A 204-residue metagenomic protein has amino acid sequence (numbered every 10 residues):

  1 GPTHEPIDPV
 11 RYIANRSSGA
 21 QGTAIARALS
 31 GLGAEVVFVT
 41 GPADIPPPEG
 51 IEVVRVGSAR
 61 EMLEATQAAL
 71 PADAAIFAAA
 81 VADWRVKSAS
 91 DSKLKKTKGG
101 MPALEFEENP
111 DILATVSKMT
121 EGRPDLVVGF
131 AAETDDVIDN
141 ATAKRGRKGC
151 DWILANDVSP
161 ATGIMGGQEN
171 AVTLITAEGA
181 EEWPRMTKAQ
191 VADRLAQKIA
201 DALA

Functional and structural regions predicted by a protein language model:
G1-S58: Glycine-rich phosphate/diphosphate-binding loop of Rossmann-like nucleotide-binding domains
P2, G41-D44, A80-A82, A132-D135 (+1 more regions): Short, ordered loop/turn segments at secondary-structure junctions
A24-A28, E61-A68, A74, T115 (+3 more regions): Alpha-helical scaffold segments in soluble metabolic enzymes
L29, I76, R145: Conserved RecA-like P-loop NTPase ATPase core
F38, F77, V127-G129: Structural beta-sheet core signal
G41-P42, P46, G50-A114, K118: A glycine- and small/hydrophobic-rich beta-loop-beta segment that serves as a flexible "lid/hinge" or phosphate-binding
V86-P184, A189, R194-A204: Glycine-rich phosphate/nucleotide-binding loop
